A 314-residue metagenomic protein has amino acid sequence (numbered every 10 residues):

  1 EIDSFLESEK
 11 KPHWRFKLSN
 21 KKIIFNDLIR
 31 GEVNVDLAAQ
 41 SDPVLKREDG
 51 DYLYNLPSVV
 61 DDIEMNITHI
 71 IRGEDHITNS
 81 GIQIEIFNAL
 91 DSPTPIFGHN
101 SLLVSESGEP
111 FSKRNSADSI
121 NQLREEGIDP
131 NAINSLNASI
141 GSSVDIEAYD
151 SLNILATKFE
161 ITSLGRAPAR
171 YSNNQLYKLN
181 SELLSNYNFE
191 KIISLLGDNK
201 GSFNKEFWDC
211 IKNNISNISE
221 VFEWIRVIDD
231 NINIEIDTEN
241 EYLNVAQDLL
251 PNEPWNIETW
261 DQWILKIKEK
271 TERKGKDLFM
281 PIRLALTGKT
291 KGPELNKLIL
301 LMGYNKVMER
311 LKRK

Functional and structural regions predicted by a protein language model:
E1-H99, V104-F111, S119, L123 (+1 more regions): Active-site cores that bind ATP or allylic diphosphates and position pyrophosphate for catalysis
E1-R15, K205, I218, F222-K314: Basic, alpha-helical terminal appendages of large translation-related enzymes
S8-I23, I63-R72, Y187-F203, I236-Q247: Short, charge-rich amphipathic segments
L18-V33, M65, H69-G81, S135-S139 (+3 more regions): Charged, low-complexity, helix/coiled-coil-prone segments
S80, S116, P130, W260-D261: Generic non-transmembrane alpha-helix signal with a bias for helix starts/N-cap capping motifs
Q83, L152, I264: Generic structural marker for isolated residues within well-ordered, non-membrane alpha-helices of soluble domains
D91-N233, T287-K314: Catalytic adenosine-cofactor/nucleotide-binding cores of aminoacyl-tRNA synthetases and other
